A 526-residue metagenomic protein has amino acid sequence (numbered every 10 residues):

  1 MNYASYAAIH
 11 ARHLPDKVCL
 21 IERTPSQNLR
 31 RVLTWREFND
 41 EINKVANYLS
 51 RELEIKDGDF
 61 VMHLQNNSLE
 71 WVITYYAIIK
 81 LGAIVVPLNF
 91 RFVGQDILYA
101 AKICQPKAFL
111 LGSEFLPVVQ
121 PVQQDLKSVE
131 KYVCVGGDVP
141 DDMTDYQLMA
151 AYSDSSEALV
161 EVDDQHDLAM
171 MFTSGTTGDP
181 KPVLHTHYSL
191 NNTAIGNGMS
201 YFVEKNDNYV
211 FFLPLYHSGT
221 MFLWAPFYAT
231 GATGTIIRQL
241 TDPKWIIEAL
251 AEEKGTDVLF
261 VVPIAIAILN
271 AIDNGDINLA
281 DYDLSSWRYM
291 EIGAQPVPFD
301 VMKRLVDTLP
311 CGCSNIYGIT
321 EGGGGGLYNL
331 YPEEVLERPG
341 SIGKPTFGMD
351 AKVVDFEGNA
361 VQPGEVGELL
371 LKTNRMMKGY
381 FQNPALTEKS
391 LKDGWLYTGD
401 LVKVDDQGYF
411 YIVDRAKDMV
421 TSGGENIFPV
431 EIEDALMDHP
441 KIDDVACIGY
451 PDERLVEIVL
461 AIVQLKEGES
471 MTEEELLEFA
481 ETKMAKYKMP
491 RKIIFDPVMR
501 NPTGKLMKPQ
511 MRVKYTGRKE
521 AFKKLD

Functional and structural regions predicted by a protein language model:
P15-V18, S153-F172, D179, F202-N208: Conserved pre-ATP/AMP-binding loop-to-beta segment of ANL
L20-S68, V72-Y76, V93-L98, Q147: Conserved AMP-binding/adenylate-forming core of the ANL superfamily
T24-Q27, R31, L116-D164, I272-G275 (+1 more regions): ANL superfamily adenylate-forming
V32-R36, L168-N192: Conserved AMP-binding A3 loop
R51, K80-L148, E467-E469: Structural core segment of the AMP-binding/adenylate-forming
L98-Y99, F109-L111, A251, V258 (+7 more regions): AMP-binding/adenylate-forming catalytic core of the ANL superfamily
N191-N208, S218-D257, A267, A271-I272 (+1 more regions): Conserved AMP-binding/adenylation subdomain of ANL enzymes
G255-F260, L269-L336, D350: Gly/Ser/Thr-rich phosphate-binding loop
